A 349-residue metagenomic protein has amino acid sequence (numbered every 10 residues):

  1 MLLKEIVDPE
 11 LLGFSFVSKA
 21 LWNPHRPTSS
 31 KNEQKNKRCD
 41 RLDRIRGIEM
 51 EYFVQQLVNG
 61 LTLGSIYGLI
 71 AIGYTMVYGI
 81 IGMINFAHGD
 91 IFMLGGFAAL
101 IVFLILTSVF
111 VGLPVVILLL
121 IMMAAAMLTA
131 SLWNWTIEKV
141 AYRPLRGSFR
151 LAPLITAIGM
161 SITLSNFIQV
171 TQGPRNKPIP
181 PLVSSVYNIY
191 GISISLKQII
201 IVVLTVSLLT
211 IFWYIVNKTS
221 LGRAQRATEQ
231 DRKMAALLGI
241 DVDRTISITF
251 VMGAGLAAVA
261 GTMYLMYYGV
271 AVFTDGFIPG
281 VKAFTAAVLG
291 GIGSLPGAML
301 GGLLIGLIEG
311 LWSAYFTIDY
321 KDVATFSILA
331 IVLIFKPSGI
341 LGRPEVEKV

Functional and structural regions predicted by a protein language model:
D8-L11, S18, N23-E51, I137-G147 (+1 more regions): Transmembrane alpha-helical segments of polytopic membrane transport and secretion proteins
R41-I70, A98, V109-I121, S148-A152 (+4 more regions): Membrane-interfacial amphipathic/re-entrant helices at transmembrane-helix boundaries
D43-E49, T171, Q230-L237, D241-R244 (+1 more regions): Cytosolic-side transmembrane-helix boundaries in multi-pass membrane proteins
F53-L104, T136, V140-S148, A152 (+1 more regions): Single transmembrane alpha-helix segments in multi-pass membrane proteins
L63, S193-V272, L295-L300: Helix-loop-helix "hairpin" substructures at the membrane interface of multi-pass membrane proteins
Y67, V115, L119-L128, F250-A257 (+1 more regions): Transmembrane alpha-helical segments in multi-pass inner-membrane proteins
V109-M160, F167, L300-I305, E309 (+1 more regions): Alpha-helical transmembrane segments within multi-pass membrane transporters and channels
P144-L145, R150-K218, T245-I248, G269 (+5 more regions): Transmembrane helix-bundle core of multi-pass membrane transporters and related energy-transducing complexes
